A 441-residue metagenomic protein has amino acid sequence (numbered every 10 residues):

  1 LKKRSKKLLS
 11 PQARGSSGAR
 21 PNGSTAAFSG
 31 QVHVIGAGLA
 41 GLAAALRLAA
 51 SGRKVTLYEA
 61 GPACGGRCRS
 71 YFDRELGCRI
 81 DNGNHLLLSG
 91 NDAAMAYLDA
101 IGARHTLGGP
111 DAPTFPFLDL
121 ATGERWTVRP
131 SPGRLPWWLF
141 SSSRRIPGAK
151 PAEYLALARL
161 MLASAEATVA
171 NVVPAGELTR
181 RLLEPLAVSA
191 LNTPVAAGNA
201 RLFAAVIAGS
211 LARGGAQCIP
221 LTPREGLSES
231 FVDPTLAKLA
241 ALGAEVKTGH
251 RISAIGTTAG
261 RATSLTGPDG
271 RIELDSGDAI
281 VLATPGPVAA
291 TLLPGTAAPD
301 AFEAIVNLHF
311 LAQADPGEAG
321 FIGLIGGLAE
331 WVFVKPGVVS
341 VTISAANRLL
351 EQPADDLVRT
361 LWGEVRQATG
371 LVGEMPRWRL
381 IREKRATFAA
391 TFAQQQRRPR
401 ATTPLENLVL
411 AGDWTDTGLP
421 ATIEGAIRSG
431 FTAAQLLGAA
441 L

Functional and structural regions predicted by a protein language model:
F28, P113, H250-G370, R400-T402: Mid-domain catalytic core of redox enzymes that form a hydrophobic substrate pocket/lid adjacent to a catalytic redox
G30-L57: N-terminal Rossmann-like FAD-binding beta1-loop-alpha1 element of flavoenzymes
A49-R74: Glycine-rich FAD pyrophosphate-binding loop
G66-G90, A156-M161: Glycine-rich active-site loop/strand segments that organize a redox cofactor
H85-D92, A163-A165, P174, G214-K238 (+1 more regions): Short beta-strand to alpha-helix junction loop
G90-A208, Q217: Mobile amphipathic helical/loop "lid" adjacent to a hydrophobic cofactor/ligand pocket
R129-P130, V332-L441: Conserved flavin/dinucleotide-binding core of flavoenzymes
V206-D269: Helical element adjacent to the flavin cofactor pocket in flavoenzyme catalytic cores
